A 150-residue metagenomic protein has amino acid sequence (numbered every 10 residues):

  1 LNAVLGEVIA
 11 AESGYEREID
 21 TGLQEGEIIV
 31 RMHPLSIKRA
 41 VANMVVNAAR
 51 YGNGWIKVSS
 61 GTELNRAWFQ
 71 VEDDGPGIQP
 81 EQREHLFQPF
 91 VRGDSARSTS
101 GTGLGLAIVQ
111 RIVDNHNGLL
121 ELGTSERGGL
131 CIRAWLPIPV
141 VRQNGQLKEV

Functional and structural regions predicted by a protein language model:
I29-M32: Conserved micro-motifs of the catalytic ATP-binding
I37-K38: A residue-level detector for a conserved hydrophobic packing site within the catalytic ATP-binding domain
G54, N117-G118: Conserved glycine-rich
W55-N65: Short beta-strand/loop element within the Bergerat-fold HATPase_c
D73: Acidic ATP/Mg2+-coordinating residue in the GHKL
I78-F90: Short conserved segment of the HATPase_c
G105, V109: Short alpha-helical Gxxx[C/S/T] motif in the catalytic ATP-binding
